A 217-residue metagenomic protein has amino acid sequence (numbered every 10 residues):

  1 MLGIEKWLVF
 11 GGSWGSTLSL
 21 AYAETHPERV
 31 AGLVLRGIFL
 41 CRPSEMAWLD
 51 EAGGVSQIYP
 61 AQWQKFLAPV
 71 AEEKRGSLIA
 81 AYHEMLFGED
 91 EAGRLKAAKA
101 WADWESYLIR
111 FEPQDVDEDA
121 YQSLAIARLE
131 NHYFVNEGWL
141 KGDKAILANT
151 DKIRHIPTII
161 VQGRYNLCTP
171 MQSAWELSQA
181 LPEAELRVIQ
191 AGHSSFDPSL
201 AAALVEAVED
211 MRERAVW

Functional and structural regions predicted by a protein language model:
M1-W7: Conserved acidic catalytic loop of the alpha/beta-hydrolase fold
V9-G11, R36, V161: Short beta-strand immediately N-terminal to the catalytic nucleophile in serine-hydrolase-like folds
S16-P27, L33: Short glycine-enriched nucleophile-adjacent loop and the immediately C-terminal alpha-helix near the catalytic center
E28-Y82: A catalytic-pocket lid/entrance helix-loop region that shapes and gates access to the active site across common
H132-T150: Active-site nucleophile elbow and catalytic-triad environment of alpha/beta-hydrolase enzymes
I153-R154, I160-Q162: Short beta-strand/loop motif that positions the catalytic acidic residue of the alpha/beta-hydrolase fold
L167-S173: Conserved alpha/beta-hydrolase "acid-adjacent" motif
A184-W217: Catalytic active-site module of serine/aspartate enzymes centered on a nucleophile-bearing elbow/loop
